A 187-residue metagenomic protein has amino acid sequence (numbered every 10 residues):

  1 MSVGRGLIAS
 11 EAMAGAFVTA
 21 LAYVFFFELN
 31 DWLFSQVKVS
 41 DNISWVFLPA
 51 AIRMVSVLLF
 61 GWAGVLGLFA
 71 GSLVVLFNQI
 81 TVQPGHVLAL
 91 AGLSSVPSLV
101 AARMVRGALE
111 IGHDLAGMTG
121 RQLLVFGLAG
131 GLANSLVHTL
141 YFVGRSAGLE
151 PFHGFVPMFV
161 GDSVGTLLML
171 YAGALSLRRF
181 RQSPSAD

Functional and structural regions predicted by a protein language model:
S2-K38, R53-G144, L170, A174-R178 (+1 more regions): Short helix-perturbing small/polar motifs within transmembrane alpha-helices
V39-I43, G85-A89, E150-V160: Non-cytosolic membrane-interface motifs at loop->transmembrane helix junctions
F159-L168: Hydrophobic transmembrane alpha-helical segments of multi-pass transport and channel proteins
S185-D187: Short, conserved aromatic-histidine micro-motifs
